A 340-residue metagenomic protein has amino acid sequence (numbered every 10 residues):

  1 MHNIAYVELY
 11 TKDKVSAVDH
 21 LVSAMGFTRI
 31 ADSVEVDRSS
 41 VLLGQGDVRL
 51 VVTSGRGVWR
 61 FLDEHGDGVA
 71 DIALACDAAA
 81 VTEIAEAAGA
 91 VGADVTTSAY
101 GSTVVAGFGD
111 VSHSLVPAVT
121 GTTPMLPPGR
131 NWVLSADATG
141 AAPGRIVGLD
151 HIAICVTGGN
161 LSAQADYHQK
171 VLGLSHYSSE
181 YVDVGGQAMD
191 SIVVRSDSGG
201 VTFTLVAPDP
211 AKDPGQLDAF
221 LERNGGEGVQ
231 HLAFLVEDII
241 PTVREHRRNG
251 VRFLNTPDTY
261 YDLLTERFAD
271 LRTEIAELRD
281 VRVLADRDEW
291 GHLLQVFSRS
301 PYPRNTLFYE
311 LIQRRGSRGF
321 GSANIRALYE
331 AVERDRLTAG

Functional and structural regions predicted by a protein language model:
M1-A31, G44-V95, V104-S175, G186-G340: Glyoxalase I/VOC metalloenzyme domain signal
V34-S40, S98-V104, E180-Q187: Short, surface-exposed recognition loops and adjoining beta-strand edges that mediate ligand/DNA contacts, enriched
